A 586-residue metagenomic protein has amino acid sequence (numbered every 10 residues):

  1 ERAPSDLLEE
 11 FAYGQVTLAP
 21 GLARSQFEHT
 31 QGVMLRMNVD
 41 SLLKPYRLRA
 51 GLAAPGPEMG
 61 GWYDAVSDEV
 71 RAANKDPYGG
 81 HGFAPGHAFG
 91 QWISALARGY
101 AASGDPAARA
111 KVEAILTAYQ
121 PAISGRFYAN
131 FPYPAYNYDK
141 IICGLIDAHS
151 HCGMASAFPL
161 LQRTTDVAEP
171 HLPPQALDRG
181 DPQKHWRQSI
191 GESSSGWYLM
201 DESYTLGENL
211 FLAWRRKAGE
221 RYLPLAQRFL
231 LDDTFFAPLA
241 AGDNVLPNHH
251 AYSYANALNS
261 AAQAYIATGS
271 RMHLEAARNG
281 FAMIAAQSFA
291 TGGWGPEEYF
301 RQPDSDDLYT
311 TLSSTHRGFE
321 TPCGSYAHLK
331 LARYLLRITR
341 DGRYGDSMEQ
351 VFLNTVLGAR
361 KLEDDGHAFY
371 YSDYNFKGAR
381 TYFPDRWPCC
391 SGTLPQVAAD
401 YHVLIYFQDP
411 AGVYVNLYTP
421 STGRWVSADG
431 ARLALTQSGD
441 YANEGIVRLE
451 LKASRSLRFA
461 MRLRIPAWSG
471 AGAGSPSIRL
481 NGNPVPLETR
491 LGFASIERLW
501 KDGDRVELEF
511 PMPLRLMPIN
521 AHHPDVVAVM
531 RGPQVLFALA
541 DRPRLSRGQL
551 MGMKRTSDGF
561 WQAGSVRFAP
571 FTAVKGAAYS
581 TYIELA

Functional and structural regions predicted by a protein language model:
E1-A88, P106-R126, F158, Q162-R163 (+1 more regions): Low-complexity, Ser/Thr/Pro/Gly-enriched N-terminal "stalk/linker" regions
D6, F11-Y13, P20, G99-E113 (+5 more regions): Structural helix-adjacent loops and short alpha-helical linkers that scaffold large soluble proteins
A23, G82-A101, Y133-S150, W197-W214 (+4 more regions): Well-ordered alpha-helical segments within folded domains of soluble proteins
L42-H81, A129-C143, G180-F211, A240-Q263 (+2 more regions): Carbohydrate-binding/catalytic loop surfaces
E113-T117, P121-S124, I146-P247, A251-A255 (+1 more regions): Catalytic cores of extracellular degradative/oxidative enzymes
A226, A277, G342-K452, R479-L480 (+4 more regions): C-terminal beta-rich recognition modules with glycine/proline-rich loops and embedded aromatic residues
I266-Q287, S314-D364: Catalytic-core region of carbohydrate-active enzymes that cleave or remodel glycosidic bonds
S456-L480: Beta-strand-rich binding/interaction modules
